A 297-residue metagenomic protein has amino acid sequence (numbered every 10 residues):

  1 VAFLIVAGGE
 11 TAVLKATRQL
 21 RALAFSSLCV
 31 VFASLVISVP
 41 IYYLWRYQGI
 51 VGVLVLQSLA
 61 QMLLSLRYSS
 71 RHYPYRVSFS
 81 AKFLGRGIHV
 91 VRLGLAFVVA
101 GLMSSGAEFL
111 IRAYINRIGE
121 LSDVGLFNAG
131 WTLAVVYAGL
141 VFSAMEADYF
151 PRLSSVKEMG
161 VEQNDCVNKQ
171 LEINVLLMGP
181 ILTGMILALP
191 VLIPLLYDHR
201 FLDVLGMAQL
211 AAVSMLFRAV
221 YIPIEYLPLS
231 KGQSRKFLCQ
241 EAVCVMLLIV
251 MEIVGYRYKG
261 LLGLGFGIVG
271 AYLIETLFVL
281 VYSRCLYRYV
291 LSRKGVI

Functional and structural regions predicted by a protein language model:
V1, Y43-V51, V77, I193-A208: Membrane-interface helix-capping segments at transmembrane helix termini in multi-pass transporters
V1-K15, L23-S38, I50-R67, A100 (+8 more regions): Short runs within selected transmembrane alpha-helices of multi-pass transporters and secretion channels
K15-A16, Y73, G130, A134-V175 (+1 more regions): Helix-loop junctions and terminal segments of transmembrane helices in multi-pass membrane transport/translocation
S65-E108, D148-D165, C285-V296: Interhelical loop/hinge segments that connect adjacent transmembrane helices in multipass membrane
V91, N128, Y149, V161-A188 (+1 more regions): Interfacial transmembrane-helix starts/ends
A96, I111-Y114, D123-F142, E172-L176 (+2 more regions): Alpha-helical transmembrane segments of polytopic membrane transporters and translocases
G106-I115, G119, M145-F150, A188-I193 (+1 more regions): Hydrophobic/aromatic end-of-helix segments at the C-terminal termini of transmembrane alpha-helices
P180-H199, V254, Y258: Short membrane-interface helical motifs at transmembrane helix boundaries in multi-pass membrane transporters
